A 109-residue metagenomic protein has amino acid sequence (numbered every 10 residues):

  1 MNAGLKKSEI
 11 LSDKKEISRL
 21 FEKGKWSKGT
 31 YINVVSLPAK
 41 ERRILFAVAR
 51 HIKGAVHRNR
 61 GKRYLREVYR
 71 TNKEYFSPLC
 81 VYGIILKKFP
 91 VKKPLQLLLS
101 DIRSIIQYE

Functional and structural regions predicted by a protein language model:
M1-E109: Positively charged, solvent-exposed patches that mediate nucleic-acid binding
